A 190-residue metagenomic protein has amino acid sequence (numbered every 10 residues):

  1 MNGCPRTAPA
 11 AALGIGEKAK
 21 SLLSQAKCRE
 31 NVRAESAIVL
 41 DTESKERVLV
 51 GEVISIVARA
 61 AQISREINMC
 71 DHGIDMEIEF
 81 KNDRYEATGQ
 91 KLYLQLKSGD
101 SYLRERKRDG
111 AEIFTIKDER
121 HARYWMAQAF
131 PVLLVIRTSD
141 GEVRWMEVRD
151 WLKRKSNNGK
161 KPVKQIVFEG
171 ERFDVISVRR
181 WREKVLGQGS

Functional and structural regions predicted by a protein language model:
M1-H72, I78-S190: Mixed-charge (Asp/Glu-Lys/Arg
